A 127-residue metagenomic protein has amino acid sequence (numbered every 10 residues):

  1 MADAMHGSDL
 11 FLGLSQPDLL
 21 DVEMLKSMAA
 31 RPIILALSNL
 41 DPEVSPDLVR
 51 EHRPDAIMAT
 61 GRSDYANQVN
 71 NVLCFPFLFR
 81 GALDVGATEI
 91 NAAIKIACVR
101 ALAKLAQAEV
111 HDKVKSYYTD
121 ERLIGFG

Functional and structural regions predicted by a protein language model:
M1, P17, I33, P54-D55: C-terminal structured domain segments across diverse proteins
M1-S27: A structured beta-alpha segment of the ubiquitous adenosine-cofactor-binding alpha/beta core
H6, A36-G127: Adenosine-phosphate binding glycine-rich loop
L25-R31, R50-R53: Short, conserved loop/helix-junction motifs that constitute active-site signature segments in enzyme catalytic cores
